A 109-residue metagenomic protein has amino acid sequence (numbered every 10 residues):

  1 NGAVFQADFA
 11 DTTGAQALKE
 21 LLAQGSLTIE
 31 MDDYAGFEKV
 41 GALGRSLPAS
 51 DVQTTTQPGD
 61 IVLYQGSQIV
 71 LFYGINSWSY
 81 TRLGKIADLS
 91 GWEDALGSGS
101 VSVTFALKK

Functional and structural regions predicted by a protein language model:
N1-G2, L107: Short acidic, glycine-rich loop/turn motifs
G2, T13, Q57, G66 (+1 more regions): Extracytoplasmic
G2-D8: Second-shell loop/turn segments in exported
F9-D11, L22-A23, D33, Q68 (+2 more regions): A mature extracytoplasmic/lumenal domain signature
G14-Q65: Mature extracytoplasmic domains of secretory-pathway proteins
V62, V70-F72: Peptidoglycan cell-wall recognition and remodeling modules
F72-D88: Short, compositionally biased
G84-K109: Well-ordered alpha/beta subsegment
